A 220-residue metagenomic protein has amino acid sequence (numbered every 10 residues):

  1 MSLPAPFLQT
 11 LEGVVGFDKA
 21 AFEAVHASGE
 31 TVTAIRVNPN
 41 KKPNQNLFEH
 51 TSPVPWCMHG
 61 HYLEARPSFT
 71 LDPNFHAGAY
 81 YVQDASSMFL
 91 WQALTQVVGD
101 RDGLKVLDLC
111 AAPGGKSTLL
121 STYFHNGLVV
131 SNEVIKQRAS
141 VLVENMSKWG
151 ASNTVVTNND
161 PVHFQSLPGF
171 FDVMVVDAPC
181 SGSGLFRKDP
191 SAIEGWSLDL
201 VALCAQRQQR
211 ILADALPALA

Functional and structural regions predicted by a protein language model:
M1-A220: S-adenosylmethionine
